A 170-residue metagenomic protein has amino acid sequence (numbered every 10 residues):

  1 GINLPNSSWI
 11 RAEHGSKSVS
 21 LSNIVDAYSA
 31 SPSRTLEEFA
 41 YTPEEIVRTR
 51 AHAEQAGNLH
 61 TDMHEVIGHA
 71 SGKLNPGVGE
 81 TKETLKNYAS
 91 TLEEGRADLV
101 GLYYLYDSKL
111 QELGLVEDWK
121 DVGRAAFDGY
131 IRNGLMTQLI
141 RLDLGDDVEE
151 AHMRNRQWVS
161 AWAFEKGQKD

Functional and structural regions predicted by a protein language model:
G1-V47, A53: Contiguous, non-catalytic segments that form substrate-binding/exosite surfaces or channel walls
H52-A56, S90-E94, K120, R124 (+1 more regions): Solvent-exposed, acidic/flexible segments
E54-I67: Short alpha-helix carrying the canonical HExxH Zn2+-binding catalytic motif
V66-V78, Y104, S108: Catalytic Zn2+-binding segment of zinc metalloproteases
G68, T84, W119-G123: Eukaryotic, compositionally biased intrinsically disordered regions
G72-G95: Post-HEXXH active-site segment of zinc metalloproteases
S90-D107: An active-site-proximal "capping" alpha-helix that borders the catalytic cofactor pocket
L102-D170: Long, well-structured alpha-helical subdomains associated with metal-dependent extracellular/ecto-lumenal hydrolases
